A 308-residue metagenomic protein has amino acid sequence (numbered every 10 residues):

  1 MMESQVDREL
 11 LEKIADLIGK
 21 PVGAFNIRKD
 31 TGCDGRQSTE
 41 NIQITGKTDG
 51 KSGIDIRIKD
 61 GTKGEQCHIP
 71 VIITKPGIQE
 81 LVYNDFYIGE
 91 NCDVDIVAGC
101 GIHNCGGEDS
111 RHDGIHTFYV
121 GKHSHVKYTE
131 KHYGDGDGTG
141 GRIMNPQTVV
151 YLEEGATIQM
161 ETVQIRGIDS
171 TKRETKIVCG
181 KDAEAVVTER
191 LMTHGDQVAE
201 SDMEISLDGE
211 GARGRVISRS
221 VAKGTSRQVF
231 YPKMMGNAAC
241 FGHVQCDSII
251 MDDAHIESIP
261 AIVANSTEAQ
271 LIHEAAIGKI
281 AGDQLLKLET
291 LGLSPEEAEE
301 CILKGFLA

Functional and structural regions predicted by a protein language model:
M1, K287, E296-E297: Sequence-level preference for short, compositionally simple segments enriched in small aliphatic or small polar residues
M1-I27, T31: C-terminal functional modules
A24-K29, C33-L286, T290-L293, L303-A308: Conserved beta-strand/loop scaffold segments within soluble protein domains that form the structured core and edges
